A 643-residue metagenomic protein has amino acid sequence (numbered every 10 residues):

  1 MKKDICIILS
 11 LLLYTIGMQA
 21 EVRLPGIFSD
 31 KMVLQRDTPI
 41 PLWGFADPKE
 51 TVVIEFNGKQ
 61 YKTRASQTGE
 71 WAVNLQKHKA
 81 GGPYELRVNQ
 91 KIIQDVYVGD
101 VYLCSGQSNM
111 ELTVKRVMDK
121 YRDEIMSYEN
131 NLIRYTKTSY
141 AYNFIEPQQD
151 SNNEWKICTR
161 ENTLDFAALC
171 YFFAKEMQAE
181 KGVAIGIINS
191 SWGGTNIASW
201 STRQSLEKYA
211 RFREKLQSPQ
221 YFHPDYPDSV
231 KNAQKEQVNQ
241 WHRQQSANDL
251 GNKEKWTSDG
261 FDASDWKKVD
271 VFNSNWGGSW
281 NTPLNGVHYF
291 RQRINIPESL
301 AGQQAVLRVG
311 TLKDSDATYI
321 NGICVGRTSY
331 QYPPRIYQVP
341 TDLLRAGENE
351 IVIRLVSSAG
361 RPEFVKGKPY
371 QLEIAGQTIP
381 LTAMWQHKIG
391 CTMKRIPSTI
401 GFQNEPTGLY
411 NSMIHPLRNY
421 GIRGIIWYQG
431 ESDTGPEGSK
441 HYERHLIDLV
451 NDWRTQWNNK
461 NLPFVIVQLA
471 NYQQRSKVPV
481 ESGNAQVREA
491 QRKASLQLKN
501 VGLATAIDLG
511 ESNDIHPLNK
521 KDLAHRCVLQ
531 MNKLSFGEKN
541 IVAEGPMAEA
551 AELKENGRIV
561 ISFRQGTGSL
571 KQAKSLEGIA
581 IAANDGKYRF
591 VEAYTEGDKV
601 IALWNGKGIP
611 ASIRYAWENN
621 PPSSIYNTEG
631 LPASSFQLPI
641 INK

Functional and structural regions predicted by a protein language model:
A20-P48, V96-C104, E111, R122 (+5 more regions): Non-catalytic, glycine-rich low-complexity segments
E21, I27-D100, A359-R361: Ser/Thr-rich low-complexity repeats and stalk/linker segments
R36-T38, N281-N285, V306, L518 (+2 more regions): Surface beta-strand/loop "capping" patches
W43, W266, I294-G322, I351-I353: Aromatic-lined ligand-binding clefts that engage carbohydrates, nucleic acids, or primary amines
G58-G81, T311, T318-Q371: Beta-strand-rich ligand-recognition modules
Q60, R558-V560, Q565-K643: C-terminal beta-sandwich/jelly-roll accessory domains of carbohydrate-active enzymes
G81-Q90, E350-I353, P610-E618: Short, aromatic- and glycine-rich surface loops/edge beta-strands on solvent-exposed regions
K91-I157, I188-N275, E348-I422: An acidic-aromatic loop/edge-strand motif
